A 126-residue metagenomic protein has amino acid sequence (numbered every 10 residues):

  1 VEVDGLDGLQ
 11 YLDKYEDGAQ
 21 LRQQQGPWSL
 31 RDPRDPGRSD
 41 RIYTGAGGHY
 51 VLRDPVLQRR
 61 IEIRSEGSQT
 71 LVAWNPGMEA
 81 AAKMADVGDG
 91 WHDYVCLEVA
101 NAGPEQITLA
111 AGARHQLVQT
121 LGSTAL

Functional and structural regions predicted by a protein language model:
V1-T70: Active-site/ligand-binding surface loops and adjacent short beta/alpha elements that line catalytic pockets across
D7, V56, G67-Q69, G77-M78 (+3 more regions): A broadly conserved detector of short glycine/acidic/proline-rich loop/turn motifs that flank catalytic sites and bind
H49, P104-L109: Beta-strand-rich interaction surfaces with strong enrichment in secreted/lumenal proteins
D54-V95: Glycine-rich active-site loops that engage anionic ligands at enzyme catalytic sites
V95-A102: Short, structured beta-strand/loop micro-motifs enriched in basic residues and often containing a Trp
T108-A125: Short Pro-Gly-centered flexible turn/kink motifs
